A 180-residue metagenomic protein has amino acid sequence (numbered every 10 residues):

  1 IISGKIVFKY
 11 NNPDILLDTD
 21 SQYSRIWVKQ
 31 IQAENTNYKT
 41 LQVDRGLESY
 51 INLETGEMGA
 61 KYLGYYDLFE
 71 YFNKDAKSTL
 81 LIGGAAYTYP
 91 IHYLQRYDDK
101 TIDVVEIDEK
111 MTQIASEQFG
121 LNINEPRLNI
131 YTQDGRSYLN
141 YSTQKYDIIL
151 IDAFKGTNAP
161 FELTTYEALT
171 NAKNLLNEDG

Functional and structural regions predicted by a protein language model:
I1-Y97, D103, D108-Q118: Class I S-adenosylmethionine
G64-D179: The AdoMet/dcAdoMet-binding core of the Class I SAM-like
